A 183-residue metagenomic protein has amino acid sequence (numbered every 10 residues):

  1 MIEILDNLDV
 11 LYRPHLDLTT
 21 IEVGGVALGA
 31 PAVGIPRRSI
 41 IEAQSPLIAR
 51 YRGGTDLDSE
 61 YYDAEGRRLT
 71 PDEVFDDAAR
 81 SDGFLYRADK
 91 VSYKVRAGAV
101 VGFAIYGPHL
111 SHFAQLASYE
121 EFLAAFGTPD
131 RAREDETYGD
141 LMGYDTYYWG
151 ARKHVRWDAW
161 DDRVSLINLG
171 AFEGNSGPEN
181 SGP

Functional and structural regions predicted by a protein language model:
M1-D145, G150-P183: Short helix/turn-capping signatures at newly exposed starts of structured segments
